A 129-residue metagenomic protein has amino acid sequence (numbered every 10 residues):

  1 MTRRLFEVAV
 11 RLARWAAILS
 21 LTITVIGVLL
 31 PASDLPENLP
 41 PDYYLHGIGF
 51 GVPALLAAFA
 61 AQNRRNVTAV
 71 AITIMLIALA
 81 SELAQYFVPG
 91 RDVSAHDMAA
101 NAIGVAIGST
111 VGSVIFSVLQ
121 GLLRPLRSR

Functional and structural regions predicted by a protein language model:
M1-H96, A102, A106-R129: Bulky hydrophobic segments
